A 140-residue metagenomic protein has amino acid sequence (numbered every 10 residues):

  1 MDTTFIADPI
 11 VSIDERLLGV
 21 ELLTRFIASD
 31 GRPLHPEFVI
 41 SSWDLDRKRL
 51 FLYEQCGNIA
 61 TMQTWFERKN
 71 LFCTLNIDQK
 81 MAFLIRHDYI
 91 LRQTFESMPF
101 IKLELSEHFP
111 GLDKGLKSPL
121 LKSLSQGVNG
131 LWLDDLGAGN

Functional and structural regions predicted by a protein language model:
M1-E96: Bacterial c-di-GMP phosphodiesterase EAL domain
T94-N140: The catalytic core of metal-dependent phosphodiesterases that act on cyclic dinucleotides
